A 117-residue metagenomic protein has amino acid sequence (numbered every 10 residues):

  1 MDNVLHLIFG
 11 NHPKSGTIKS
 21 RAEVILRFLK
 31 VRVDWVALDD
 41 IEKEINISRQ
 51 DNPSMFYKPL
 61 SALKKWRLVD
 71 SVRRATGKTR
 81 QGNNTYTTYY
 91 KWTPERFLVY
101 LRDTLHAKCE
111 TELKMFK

Functional and structural regions predicted by a protein language model:
M1-F28: Short alpha-helical segments that sit at the start of domains
G16-V24, V36, D51-K58: Short, well-structured alpha-helical interface segments that form or flank functional binding sites
F28, E44, P59-A62: Alpha-helical recognition domains of nuclear gene-regulatory proteins
L29-V33: Short helix-to-turn junction characteristic of helix-turn-helix DNA-binding domains, especially the helix
D34-N46: Short acidic, hydrophobic short linear motifs in intrinsically disordered regions
R49-W66, S71: Short amphipathic alpha-helical interaction segments
V72-T87: Short, Lys/Arg-rich nucleic-acid/phosphate-binding segment
Y86-K117: Short, amphipathic alpha-helical interaction segments positioned at domain boundaries
